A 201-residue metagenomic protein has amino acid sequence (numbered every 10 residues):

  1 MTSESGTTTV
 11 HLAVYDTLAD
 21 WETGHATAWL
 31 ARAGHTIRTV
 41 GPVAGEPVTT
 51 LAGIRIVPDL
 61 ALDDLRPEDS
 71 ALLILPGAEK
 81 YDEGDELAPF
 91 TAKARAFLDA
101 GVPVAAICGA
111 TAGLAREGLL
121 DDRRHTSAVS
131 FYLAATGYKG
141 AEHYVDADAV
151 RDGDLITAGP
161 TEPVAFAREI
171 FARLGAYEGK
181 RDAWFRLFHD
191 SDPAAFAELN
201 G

Functional and structural regions predicted by a protein language model:
T2-A19, A28-P42, D59-A105, G109-G201: Active-site-adjacent pocket-lining segments in enzyme domains
L18-T23, P47: Short N-terminal binding/cap micro-motifs at the start of the first secondary-structure element
T39-V40, G45-L51: Membrane-interfacial amphipathic helices and adjacent loop/beta segments that form the lipid-substrate binding surface
A52-L60: Short gly/ser/thr-rich secondary-structure transition/capping motifs
